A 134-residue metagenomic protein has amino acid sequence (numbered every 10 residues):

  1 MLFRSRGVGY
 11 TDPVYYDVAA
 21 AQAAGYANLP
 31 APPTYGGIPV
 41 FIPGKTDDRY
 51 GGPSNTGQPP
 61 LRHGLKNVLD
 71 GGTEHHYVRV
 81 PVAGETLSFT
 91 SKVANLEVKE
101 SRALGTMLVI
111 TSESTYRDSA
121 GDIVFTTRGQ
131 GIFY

Functional and structural regions predicted by a protein language model:
S5-P39: RNA-binding basic/glycine-rich loop and surface signature characteristic of RAMP-family CRISPR effectors
D12, D17, D47-D48, D70 (+2 more regions): Acidic-enriched, low-complexity/disordered segments with a strong bias for Aspartate over Glutamate
A27, T34-L96: Hydrophobic beta-strand-centered segment that forms part of the acyl-chain substrate-binding groove
D70-Y134: HotDog/MaoC-like acyl-thioester-processing domains
